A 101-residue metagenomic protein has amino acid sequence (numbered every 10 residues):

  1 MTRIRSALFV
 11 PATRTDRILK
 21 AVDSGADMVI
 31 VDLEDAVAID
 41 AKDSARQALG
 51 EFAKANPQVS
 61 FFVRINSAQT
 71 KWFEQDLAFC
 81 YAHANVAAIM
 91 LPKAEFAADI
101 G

Functional and structural regions predicted by a protein language model:
M1-G101: Expand to "…catalyze enediolate/carbanion chemistry for C-C bond making/breaking, isomerization, decarboxylation
